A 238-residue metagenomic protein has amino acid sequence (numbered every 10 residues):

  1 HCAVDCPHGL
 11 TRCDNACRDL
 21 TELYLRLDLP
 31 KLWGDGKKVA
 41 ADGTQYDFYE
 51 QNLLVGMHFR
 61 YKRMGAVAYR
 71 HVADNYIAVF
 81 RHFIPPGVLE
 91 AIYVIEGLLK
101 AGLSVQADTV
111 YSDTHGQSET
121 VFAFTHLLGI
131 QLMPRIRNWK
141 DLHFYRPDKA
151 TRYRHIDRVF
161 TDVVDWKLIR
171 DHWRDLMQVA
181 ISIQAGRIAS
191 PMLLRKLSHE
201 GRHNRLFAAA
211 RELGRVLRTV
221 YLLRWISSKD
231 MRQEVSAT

Functional and structural regions predicted by a protein language model:
H1, V39-T44, V110-H115: Short, conserved catalytic/metal-binding motifs centered on acidic residues
V4-D5, Y49-L53, Y93, S118-H126 (+1 more regions): A short acidic (Asp/Glu
C6-V67: Active-site-proximal, Lys/Arg-enriched surface segment that forms a nucleic-acid-binding/basic interface patch
F59-A101: Electropositive, glycine- and tryptophan-enriched low-complexity nucleic-acid-binding patches
E96-S104, T120-R135: Short, surface-exposed basic-aromatic patches at helix termini and helix-loop junctions that form
V110-T120, R137-H143: Acidic, metal-coordinating catalytic cores used for nucleic-acid/nucleotide bond scission and strand-transfer chemistry
G129-L132, I136-K167: Helix-centered, glycine/charged polyanion-binding patches within enzymatic domains that contact phosphate-containing
V164-T238: Long, compositionally biased intrinsically disordered regions
